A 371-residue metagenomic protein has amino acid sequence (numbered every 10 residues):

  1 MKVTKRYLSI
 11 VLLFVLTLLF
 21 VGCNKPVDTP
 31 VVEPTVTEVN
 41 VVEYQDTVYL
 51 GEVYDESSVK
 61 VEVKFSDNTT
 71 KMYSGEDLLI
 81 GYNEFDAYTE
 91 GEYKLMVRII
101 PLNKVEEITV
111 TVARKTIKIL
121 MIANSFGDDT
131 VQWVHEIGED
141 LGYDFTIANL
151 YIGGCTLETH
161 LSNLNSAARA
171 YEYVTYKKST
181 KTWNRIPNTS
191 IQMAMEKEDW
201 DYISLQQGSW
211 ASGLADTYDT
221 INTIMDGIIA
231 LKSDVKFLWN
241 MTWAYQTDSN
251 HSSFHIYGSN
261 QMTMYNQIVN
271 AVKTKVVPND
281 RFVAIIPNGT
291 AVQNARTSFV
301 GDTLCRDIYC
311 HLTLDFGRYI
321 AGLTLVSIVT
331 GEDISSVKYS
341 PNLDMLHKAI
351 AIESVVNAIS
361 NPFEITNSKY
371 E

Functional and structural regions predicted by a protein language model:
L19-G22: C-terminal motif of bacterial Sec signal peptides marking the signal peptidase cleavage site
N24-P26: Bacterial signal peptide processing site
T35-K71: Solvent-exposed, low-complexity, repeat-rich "mucin-like" stalks and linkers
D46-T47, T69-N103: Serine/threonine-rich, repeat-prone extracellular segments and beta-strand-based repeat modules of secreted/surface
I108-R114: Interdomain boundary/hinge segments at the C-termini of tandem beta-sandwich modules
D128-Y218: Conserved SGNH/GDSL esterase-like catalytic core that processes O-acyl groups on lipids and polysaccharides
P187-D315, S327: Alpha-helical cap/lid subdomain in secreted, periplasmic, or secretory-pathway luminal O-acyl-processing enzymes
C305, Y309-F316, G322-E371: Conserved catalytic region of serine esterases and O-acyltransferases that act on ester linkages in lipids
